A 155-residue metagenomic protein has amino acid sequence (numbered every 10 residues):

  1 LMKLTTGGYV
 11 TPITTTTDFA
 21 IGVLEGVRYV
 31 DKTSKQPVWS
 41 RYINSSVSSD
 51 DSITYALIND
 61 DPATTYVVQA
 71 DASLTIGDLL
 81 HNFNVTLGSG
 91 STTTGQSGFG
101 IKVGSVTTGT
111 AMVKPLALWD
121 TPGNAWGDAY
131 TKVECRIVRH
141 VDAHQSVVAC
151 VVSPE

Functional and structural regions predicted by a protein language model:
L1-E155: Surface-exposed, low-hydrophobicity beta-strand/loop segments enriched in small/polar/acidic residues
